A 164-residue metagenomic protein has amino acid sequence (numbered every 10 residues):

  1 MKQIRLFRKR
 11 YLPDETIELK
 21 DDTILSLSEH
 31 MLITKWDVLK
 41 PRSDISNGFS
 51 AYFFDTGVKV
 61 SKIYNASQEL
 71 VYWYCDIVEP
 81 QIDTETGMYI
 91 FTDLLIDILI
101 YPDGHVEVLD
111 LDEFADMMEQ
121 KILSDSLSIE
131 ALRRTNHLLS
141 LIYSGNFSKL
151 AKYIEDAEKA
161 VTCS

Functional and structural regions predicted by a protein language model:
M1, A115-D116, L123-N136: Compact, glycine/acidic-enriched structural inserts
M1-N47: Charge-rich, low-complexity N-terminal segments
L25, R42, A51, T86-I90: Short linear motifs in intrinsically disordered
L27-E29, A66-Q68, Y101-H105: Short acidic-glycine loop/turn motifs at beta-strand connectors
M31-L32, L95-D97, L109-Q120, A131-L132 (+1 more regions): Short alpha-helical interface patches
G48-D83, F91-I96: Phosphate/ribose-recognition catalytic cores of enzymes acting on nucleotide-derived substrates
Y74-I122: Conserved, surface-exposed functional patches that form binding/active-site neighborhoods
A131-S164: Charged phosphate-binding loop/patch that engages nucleotide di/tri-phosphates or the phosphate backbone of nucleic
